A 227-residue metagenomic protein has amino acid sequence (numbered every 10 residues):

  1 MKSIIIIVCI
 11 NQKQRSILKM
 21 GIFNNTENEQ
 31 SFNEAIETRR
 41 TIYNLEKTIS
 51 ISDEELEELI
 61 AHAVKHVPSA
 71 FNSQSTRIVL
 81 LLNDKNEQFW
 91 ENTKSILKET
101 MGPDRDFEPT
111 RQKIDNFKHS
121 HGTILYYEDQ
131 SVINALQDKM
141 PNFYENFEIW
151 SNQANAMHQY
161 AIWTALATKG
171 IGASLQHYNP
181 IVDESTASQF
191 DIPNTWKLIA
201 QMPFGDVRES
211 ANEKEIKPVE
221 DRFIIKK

Functional and structural regions predicted by a protein language model:
R15-G122, K227: N-terminal amphipathic, basic helical "cap/leader" segment at the start of enzyme domains
A35, T123-L125, Q201-P203: Conserved hydrophobic/aromatic beta-strand scaffold that supports enzyme active sites
H62-V64, Q130, K139-S188: Small-aliphatic-rich amphipathic alpha-helix that forms the alpha element of a beta-alpha
L125-I133: Short, solvent-exposed beta-strand-terminating loops
I192-N212: A glycine-rich helix N-cap at a beta->alpha junction
G205-K227: C-terminal domain-closing interface element
